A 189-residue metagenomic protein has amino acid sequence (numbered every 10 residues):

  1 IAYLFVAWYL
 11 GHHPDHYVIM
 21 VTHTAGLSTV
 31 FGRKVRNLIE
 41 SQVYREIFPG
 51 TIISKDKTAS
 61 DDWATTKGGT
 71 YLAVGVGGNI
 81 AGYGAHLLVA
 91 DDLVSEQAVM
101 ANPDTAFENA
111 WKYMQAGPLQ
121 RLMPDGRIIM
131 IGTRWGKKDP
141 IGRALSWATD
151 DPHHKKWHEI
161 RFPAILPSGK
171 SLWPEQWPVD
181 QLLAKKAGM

Functional and structural regions predicted by a protein language model:
I1-A7: Motif I (Walker A/P-loop) of helicase-class P-loop NTPases
W8-Y17, E40-V43: Post-Walker A helix-loop "phosphate-sensing" segment adjacent to the P-loop in P-loop NTPases
G11, A81, L122-M123: Residue-level signal for alpha-helix termini/capping positions
I19-T22, L72-A73, V89, I129-G132 (+1 more regions): A structural signal for short, well-ordered beta-strand segments and their strand-loop junctions that often border
V21-I80: Conserved nucleotide-state-sensing and coupling region of NTP-binding domains
V30-L38, G84, G117, D139-A144: Alpha-helical scaffold elements adjacent to nucleotide-binding pockets in ATP/GTP-utilizing enzyme cores
S60-A116: Conserved RecA-like ASCE ATPase "motif II neighborhood" in helicase/translocase motors
A98-M189: Non-catalytic, compositionally simple segments
